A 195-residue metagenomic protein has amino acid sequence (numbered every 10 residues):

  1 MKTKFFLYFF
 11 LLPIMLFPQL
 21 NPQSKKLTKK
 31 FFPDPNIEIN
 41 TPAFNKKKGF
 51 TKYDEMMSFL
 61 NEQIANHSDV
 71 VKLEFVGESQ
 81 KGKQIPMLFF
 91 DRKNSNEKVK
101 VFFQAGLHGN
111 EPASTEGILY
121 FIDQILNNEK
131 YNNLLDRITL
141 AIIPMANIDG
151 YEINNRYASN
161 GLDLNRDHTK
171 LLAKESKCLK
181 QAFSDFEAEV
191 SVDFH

Functional and structural regions predicted by a protein language model:
K4-F5, L16-H195: M14 metallocarboxypeptidase catalytic domain recognition
